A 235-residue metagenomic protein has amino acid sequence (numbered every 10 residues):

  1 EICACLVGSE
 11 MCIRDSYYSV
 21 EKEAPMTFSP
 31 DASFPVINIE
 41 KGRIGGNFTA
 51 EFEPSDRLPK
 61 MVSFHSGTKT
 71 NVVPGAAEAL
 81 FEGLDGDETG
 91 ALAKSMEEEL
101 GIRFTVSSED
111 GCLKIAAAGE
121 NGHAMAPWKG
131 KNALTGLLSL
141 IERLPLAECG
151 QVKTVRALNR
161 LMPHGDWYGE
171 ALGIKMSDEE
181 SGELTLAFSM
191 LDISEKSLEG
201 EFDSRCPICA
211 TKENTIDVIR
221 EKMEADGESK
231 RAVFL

Functional and structural regions predicted by a protein language model:
E1, V72, A210: Residues that form or flank phosphate/diphosphate-binding pockets in enzymes that use nucleotide phosphates
E1-G8, C12-I13: Single conserved hydrophobic/aromatic residue that forms the stacking wall/gate of nucleotide- or nucleobase-binding
I13, I102-R103, A225-E228: Structural alpha-beta junctions
R14, K129, T211-T215: Residues at alpha-helix caps and immediate loop-helix transition turns in enzyme cores, especially N- and C-cap
D15, A91-K94, D217-E224: Replace "anionic and nucleotidyl ligands
S16-P207: Midchain, well-structured core segments that form catalytic/ion-binding scaffolds
L191-L235: Substrate-recognition/cap regions that form aromatic- and gly/pro-loop-enriched pockets for small-molecule ligands
